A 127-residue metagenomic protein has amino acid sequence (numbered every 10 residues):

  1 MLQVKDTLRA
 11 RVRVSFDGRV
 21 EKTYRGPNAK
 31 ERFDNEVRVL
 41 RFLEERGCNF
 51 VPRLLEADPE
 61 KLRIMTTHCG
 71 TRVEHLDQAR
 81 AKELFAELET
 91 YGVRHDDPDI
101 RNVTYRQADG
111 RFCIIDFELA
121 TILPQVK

Functional and structural regions predicted by a protein language model:
M1-F42: ATP-binding glycine-rich loop module of kinase domains
A29-F33, R41-L84: Conserved structural core of kinase catalytic domains
E36, D97, D116: Acidic active-site catalytic centers that drive phospho-/nucleotidyl reactions and related ester hydrolyses
A57, R106-A108: Short beta-strand micro-motifs enriched in acidic
T90-R106: Catalytic-loop of the protein kinase fold
I115-T121: Activation of the activation-loop gatekeeper triad in protein kinase-fold domains
Q125-V126: Conserved catalytic-core motifs of eukaryotic protein kinase domains, centered on the activation segment
